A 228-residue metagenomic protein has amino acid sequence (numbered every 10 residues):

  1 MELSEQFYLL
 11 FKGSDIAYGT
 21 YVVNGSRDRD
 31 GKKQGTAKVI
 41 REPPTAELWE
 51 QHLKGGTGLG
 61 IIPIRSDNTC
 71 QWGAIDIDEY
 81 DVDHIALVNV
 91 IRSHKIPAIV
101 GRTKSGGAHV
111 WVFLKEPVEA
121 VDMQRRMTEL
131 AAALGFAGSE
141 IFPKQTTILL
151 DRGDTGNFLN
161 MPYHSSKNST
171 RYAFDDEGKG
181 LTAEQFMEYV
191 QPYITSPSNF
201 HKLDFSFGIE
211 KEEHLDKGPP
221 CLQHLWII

Functional and structural regions predicted by a protein language model:
M1-W72, D81-A86, N157-F158, Y163-S166 (+4 more regions): DNA replication initiation on ssDNA origins
T57, H84-G101: Structured alpha-helical segments in the cores of large, soluble enzyme domains
I62-R65, I99-S105, E140-K144: Short beta-strand
I75: Active-site-proximal helix/loop segments of hydrolytic enzymes
I85-S93, F113-E140, K167-M187: Helical (often loop-to-helix) elements that flank the catalytic cores of nucleotide-handling enzymes
A98-R125, L149-P162: Histidine-centered divalent-metal-coordination microenvironment in nucleic-acid enzymes
R126, I209-E212, D216: Peripheral terminal and linker regions in Fe-S/redox and tRNA-modifying enzymes
